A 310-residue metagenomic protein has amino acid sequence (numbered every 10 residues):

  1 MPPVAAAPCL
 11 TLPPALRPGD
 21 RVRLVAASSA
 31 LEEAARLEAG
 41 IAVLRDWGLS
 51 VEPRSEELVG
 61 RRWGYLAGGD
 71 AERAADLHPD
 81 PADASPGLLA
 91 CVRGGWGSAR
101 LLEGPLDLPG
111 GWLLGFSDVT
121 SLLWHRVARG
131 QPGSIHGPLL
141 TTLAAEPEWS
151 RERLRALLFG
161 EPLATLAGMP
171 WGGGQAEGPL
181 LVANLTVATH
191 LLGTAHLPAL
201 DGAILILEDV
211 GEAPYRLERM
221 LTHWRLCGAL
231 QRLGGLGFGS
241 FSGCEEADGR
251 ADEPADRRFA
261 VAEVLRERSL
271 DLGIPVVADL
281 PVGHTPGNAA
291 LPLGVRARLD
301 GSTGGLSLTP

Functional and structural regions predicted by a protein language model:
M1-D83: ATP/NTP phosphate-donor binding region
A35-R36, P179-V210: Conserved beta-alpha junction segments in alpha/beta enzyme cores
P81-G87, R232-L233: Short acidic/histidine-rich motifs immediately flanking catalytic phosphotransfer sites in two-component signaling
L88-S98, F116: N-terminal glycine-rich "phosphate-gripper" loop used for MgATP/nucleotide binding and carboxylate activation
P105-R126, Q131-L140, P275: Short, acidic/small-residue loops that bind anionic groups at enzyme active sites
Q131-G193: Conserved anion/nucleotide-ligand pocket segment
A199-A260: Internal helical hairpin/lid segments
S240-P310: ATP/nucleoside-binding phosphotransfer catalytic cores, i.e., glycine-rich phosphate-binding loops
